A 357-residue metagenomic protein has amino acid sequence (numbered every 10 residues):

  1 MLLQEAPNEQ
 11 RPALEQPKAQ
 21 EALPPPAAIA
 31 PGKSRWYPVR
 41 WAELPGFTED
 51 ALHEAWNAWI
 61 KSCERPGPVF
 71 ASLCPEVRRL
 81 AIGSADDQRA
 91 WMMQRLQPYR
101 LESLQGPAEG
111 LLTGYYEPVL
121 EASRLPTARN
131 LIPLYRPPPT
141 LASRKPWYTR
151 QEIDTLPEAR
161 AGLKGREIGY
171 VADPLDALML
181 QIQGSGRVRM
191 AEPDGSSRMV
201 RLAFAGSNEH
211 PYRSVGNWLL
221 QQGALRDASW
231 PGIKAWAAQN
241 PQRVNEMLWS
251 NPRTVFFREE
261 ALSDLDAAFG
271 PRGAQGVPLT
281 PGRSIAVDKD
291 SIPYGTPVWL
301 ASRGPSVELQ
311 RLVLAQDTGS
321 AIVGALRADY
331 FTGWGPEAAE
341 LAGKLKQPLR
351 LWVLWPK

Functional and structural regions predicted by a protein language model:
M1-Y37: Compositionally biased, proline/threonine/alanine/serine-rich low-complexity intrinsically disordered stretches
N8-R11, P133, P157, S320 (+1 more regions): Low-complexity, compositionally biased segments
K18, K33, K61, K145 (+5 more regions): Context-gated lysine
A19, P24, M92-R100, E167-V171 (+7 more regions): Short amphipathic alpha-helical surface micro-motifs
A22, A30-Y37, R166, A235 (+2 more regions): A generic structural signal for ordered alpha-helices
P24, Y37, P45-N57, D264-K357: C-terminal soluble interaction/assembly domains
R35-D266, S302: Secretory/export targeting leaders with adjacent low-complexity proregions
